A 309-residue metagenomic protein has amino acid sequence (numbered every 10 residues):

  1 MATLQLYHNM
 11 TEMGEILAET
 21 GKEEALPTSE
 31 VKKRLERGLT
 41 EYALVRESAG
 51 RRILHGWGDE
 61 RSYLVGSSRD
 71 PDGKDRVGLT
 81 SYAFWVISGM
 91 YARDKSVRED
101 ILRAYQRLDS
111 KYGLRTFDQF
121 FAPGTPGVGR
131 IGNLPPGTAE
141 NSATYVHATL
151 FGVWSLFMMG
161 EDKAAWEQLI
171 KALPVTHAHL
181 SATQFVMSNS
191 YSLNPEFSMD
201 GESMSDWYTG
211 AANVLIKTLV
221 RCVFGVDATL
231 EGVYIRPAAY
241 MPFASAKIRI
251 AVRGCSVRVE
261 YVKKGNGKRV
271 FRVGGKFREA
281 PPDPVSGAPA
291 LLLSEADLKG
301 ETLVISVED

Functional and structural regions predicted by a protein language model:
A2, L6-N9, E301-I305: Short Pro-Gly-centered flexible turn/kink motifs
A2-Q5, V31, R69-L79, N133 (+4 more regions): Secondary-structure capping and boundary motifs in well-ordered enzyme cores
Q5-H8, E12, H147-W154, T218: Short amphipathic alpha-helical face segments that pack within enzyme cores and frequently flank/anchor catalytic
Q5-V128, I170, P174-S203, A251: Catalytic cores of carbohydrate-active enzymes
K22, R51, W57-D59, S67 (+10 more regions): Intrinsically disordered, low-complexity regions
R107, T138-N141, F151-D309: Non-catalytic C-terminal accessory modules of carbohydrate-active enzymes
